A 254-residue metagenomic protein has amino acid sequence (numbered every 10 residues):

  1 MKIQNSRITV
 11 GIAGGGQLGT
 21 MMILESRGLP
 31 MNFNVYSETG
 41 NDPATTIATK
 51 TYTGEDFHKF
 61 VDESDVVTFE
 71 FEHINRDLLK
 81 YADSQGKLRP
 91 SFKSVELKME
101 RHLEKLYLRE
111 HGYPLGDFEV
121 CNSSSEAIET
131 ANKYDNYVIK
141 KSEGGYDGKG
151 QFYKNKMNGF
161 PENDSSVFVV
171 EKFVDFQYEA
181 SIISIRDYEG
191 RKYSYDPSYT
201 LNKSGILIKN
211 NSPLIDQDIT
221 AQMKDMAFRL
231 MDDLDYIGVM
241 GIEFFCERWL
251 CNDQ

Functional and structural regions predicted by a protein language model:
M1-M99, L103: ATP-binding N-terminal substructure of ATP-dependent carboxylate-amine bond-forming enzymes
E55-E63, I128-K133, N158-E162: Short amphipathic alpha-helix with an adjacent loop that forms part of the alpha/beta core around
Q85, S91-F152, M157: A conserved helix-loop-beta module that forms one wall/lid of the active-site cleft in ATP-utilizing catalytic domains
L115-V120, N136-E162, F168-V169, D175-I185 (+1 more regions): Glycine-rich phosphate-binding loop of ATP-grasp-fold ATP-dependent ligases
K172-V174, S184-Y188, F244-R248: Short, low-complexity Ser/Thr-rich regulatory SLiMs
N210-R248: A long amphipathic alpha-helix within ATP-dependent nucleotide-binding catalytic cores
W249-Q254: A short beta-strand motif that forms the metal-chelation/ATP-contact edge of phosphoryl-transfer active sites
